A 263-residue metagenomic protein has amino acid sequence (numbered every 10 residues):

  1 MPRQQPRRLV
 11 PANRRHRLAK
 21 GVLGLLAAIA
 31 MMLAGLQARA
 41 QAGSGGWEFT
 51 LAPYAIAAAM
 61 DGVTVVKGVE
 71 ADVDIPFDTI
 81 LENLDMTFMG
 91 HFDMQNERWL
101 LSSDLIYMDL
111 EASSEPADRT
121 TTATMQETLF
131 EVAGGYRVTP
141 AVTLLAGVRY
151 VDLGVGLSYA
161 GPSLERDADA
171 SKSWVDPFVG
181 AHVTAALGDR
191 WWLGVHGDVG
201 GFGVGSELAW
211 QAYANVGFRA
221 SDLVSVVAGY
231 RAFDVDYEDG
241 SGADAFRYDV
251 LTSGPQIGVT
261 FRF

Functional and structural regions predicted by a protein language model:
A40-E111, Q256-G258, R262: Short glycine/proline- and aromatic-enriched beta-strand/turn motifs that initiate or cap beta-hairpins
G45-W47, L84-F88, Q95, Q126-F130 (+3 more regions): Residues that define the transmembrane beta-barrel architecture of outer-membrane proteins
L51-A55, M94, S103-Y107, A146-Y150 (+3 more regions): Transmembrane beta-barrel strands of outer-membrane/channel proteins
L51-P53, G90-N96, V132-Y136, A146-V148 (+3 more regions): Residues on the lipid-exposed face of transmembrane beta-strands in outer-membrane beta-barrel proteins
G62-E70, S113-R119, V155-L164, V204-Q211 (+1 more regions): Outer-membrane beta-barrel translocator domains and adjoining extracellular loop/strand segments of Gram-negative
R98-L101, A141-L144, D189-L193, L223-V226: Repeated loop/turn-to-beta-strand initiation elements of outer-membrane beta-barrel proteins
W192-G203, E207: Transmembrane beta-strand segments that form the barrel wall of outer-membrane beta-barrel proteins
N215-F263: Predominantly the C-terminal beta-signal and adjacent terminal strand-loop region of outer-membrane beta-barrel
